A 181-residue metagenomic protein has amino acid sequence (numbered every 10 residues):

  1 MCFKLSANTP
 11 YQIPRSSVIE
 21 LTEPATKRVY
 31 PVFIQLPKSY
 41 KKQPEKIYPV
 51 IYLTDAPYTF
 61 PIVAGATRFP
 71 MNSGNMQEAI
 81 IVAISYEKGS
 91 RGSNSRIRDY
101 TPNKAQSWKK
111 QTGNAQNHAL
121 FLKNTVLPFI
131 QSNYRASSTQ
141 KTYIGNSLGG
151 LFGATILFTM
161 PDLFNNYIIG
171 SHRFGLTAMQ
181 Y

Functional and structural regions predicted by a protein language model:
C2-Y48: A domain-start/cap signature at the N-terminus of enzymes
K38, S85-E87, R173: Short beta-to-alpha linker loops that shape the active-site pocket of alpha/beta-hydrolase fold enzymes
K46-F121, T125, F129-N133: Serine-hydrolase catalytic machinery in alpha/beta-hydrolase-like enzymes
A64-T67, G150-P161: Short glycine-enriched nucleophile-adjacent loop and the immediately C-terminal alpha-helix near the catalytic center
I84-S85, N146, G170-S171: Alpha/beta-hydrolase-fold catalytic nucleophile elbow
H118, S147-F152: Active-site loop->helix "elbow" adjoining a glycine-rich segment at hydrolase catalytic centers
R135-N146, Y167: Alpha/beta-hydrolase fold nucleophile elbow
T159-Y181: Mobile cap/lid helix-loop segments that gate and shape the active-site cleft of serine hydrolases
